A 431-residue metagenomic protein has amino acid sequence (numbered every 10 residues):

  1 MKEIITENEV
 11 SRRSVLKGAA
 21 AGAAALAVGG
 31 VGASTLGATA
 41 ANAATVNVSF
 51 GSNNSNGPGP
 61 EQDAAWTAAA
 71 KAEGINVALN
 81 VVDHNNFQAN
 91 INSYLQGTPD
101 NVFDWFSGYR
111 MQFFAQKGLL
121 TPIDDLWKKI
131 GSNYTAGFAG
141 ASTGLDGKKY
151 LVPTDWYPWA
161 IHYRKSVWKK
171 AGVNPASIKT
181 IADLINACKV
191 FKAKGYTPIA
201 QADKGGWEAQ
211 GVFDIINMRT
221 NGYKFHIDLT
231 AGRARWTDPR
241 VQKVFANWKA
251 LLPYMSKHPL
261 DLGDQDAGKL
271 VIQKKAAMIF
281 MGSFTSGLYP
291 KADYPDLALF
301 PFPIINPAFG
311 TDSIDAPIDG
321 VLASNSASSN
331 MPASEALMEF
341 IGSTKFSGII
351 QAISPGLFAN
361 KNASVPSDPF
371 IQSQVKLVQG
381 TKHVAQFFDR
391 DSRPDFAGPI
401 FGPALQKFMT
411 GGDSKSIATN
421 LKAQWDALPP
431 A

Functional and structural regions predicted by a protein language model:
M1-S11, A24-V28, A38: N-terminal secretory signal peptides
N56, M111, L120, D125 (+4 more regions): Mature extracytoplasmic/periplasmic domains
A68, A72-N76, A171, A246 (+4 more regions): Extracytoplasmic/periplasmic substrate-recognition and gating elements
V77, K169, G380-A431: Conserved C-terminal helix/tail region of periplasmic/extracytoplasmic solute-binding proteins
D100-N101, G131-W168, T197-P198, G310-I314 (+1 more regions): A structural signal for short loop-to-beta-strand junctions that line the ligand-binding cleft of periplasmic/secreted
F106-A160, I185, V212-D214: Hinge/lid segment of periplasmic solute-binding proteins
Y150-T154, W159, I185-R233, A276: Extracytoplasmic/periplasmic solute-binding protein
N186-V190, T230-L260: Glycine-centered hinge/linker elements that transmit conformational signals in sensory and ligand-binding systems
